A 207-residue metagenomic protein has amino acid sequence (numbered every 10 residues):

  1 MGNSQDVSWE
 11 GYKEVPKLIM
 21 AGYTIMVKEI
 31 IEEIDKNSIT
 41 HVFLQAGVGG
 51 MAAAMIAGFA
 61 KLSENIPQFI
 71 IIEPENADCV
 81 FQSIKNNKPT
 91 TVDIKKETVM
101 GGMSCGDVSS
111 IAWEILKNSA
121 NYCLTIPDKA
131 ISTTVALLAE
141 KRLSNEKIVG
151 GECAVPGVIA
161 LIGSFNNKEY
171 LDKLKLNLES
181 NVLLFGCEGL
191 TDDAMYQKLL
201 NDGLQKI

Functional and structural regions predicted by a protein language model:
M1-S38, K88-T125: Small/polar-residue-rich loop-to-helix segments that shape phosphate-bearing ligand pockets
L18-M20, T24-K61, I66: Glycine-rich ThDP/TPP pyrophosphate-binding loop and its adjacent helix/strand module within ThDP-dependent enzymes
I19, L44-V48, E73, I126-P127 (+1 more regions): Active-site nucleophile and cofactor-binding loops and adjacent substrate-binding regions of central metabolic enzymes
S38, V108-N177: Active-site-adjacent helical/loop segments in soluble small-molecule enzymes
Q45-M55, C79-F81, E152-L161, D192-D193: Short glycine/serine/threonine-rich phosphate/pyrophosphate-binding segments that cradle anionic phosphate groups
Q68-P74: Short internal beta-strands
P156-I207: Phosphate-binding loop/pocket of nucleotide- and phosphate-handling active sites
